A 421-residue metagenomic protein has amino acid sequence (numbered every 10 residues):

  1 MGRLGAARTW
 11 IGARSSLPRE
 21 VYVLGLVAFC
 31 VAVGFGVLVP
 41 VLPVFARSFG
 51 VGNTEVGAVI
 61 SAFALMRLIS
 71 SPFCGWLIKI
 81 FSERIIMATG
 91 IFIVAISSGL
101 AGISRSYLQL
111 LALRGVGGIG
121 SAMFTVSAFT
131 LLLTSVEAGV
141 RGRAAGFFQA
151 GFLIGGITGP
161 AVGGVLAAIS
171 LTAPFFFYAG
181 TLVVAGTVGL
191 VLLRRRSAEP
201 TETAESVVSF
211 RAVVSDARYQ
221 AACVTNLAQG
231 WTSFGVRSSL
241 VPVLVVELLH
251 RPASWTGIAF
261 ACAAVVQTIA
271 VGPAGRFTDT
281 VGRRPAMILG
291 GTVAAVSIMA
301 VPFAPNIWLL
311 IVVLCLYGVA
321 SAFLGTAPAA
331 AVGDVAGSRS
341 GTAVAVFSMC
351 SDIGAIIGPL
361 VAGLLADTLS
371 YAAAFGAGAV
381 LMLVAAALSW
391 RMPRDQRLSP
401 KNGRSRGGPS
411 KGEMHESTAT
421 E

Functional and structural regions predicted by a protein language model:
G2-P18, R195-C223, G408-E416: Juxtamembrane intracellular "pre-TM" segments in multi-pass secondary transporters
V41-N53, S239-S254: Short amphipathic helix-loop junctions that connect adjacent transmembrane helices in Major Facilitator Superfamily/SLC
G50, S82, I103-L108, H250 (+2 more regions): Helix-breaking motifs and short loop linkers at transmembrane-helix boundaries and internal kinks in secondary membrane
A64-P72, G156-I157, A264-G272, A355-I356: Residue-level signature of mid-helix packing/kink "hotspots" within the transmembrane helices of 12-pass Major
I69-R105, T278-R284: Conserved MFS/SLC helix-loop-helix module at the cytosolic interface between two early adjacent transmembrane helices
L113-F152: Cytoplasmic helix-loop-helix junction between adjacent transmembrane helices in 12-TM secondary transporters
F148-L190: Helix-loop-helix hairpin linking two adjacent transmembrane segments in secondary transporters
G180-E199, A385-P393: C-terminal membrane-cytosol helix-exit motif in multi-pass small-molecule transporters
